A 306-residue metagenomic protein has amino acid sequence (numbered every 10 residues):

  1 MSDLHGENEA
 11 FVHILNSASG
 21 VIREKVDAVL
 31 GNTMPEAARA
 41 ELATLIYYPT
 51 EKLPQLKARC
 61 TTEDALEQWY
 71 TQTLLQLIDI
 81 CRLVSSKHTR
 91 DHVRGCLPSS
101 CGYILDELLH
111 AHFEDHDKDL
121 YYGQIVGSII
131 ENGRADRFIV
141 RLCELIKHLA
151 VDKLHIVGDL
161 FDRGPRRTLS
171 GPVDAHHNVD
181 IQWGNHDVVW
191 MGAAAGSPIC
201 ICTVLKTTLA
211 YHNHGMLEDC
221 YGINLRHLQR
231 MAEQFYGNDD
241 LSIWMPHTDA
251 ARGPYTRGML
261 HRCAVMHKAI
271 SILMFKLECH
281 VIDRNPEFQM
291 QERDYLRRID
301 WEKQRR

Functional and structural regions predicted by a protein language model:
M1-R306: Feature recognizes metal-dependent phosphohydrolase scaffolds
